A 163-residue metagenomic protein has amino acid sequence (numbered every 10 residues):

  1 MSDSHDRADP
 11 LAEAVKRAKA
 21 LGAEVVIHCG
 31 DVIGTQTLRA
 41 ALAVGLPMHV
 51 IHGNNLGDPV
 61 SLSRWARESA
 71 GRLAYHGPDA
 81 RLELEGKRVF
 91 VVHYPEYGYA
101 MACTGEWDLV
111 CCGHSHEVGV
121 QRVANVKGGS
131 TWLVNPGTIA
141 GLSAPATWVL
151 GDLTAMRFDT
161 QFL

Functional and structural regions predicted by a protein language model:
M1-A43, G57-P59, S63-R64, A70-R72 (+1 more regions): N-terminal active-site segment of His-dependent metallophosphoesterases
M1-H5, R81-R88, R157: Mobile, glycine- and charge-enriched loop segments and immediately flanking short secondary-structure elements within
S2-D6, G30-V32, G53-L56, Y94-E96 (+2 more regions): Active-site metal-binding loops of divalent metal-dependent hydrolases
A14-V15, L42, W65, G98 (+2 more regions): Generic secondary-structure boundary signal with a strong preference for alpha-helix termini
K16-A18, A43-G45, R67-E68, W107-D108 (+1 more regions): Glycine-rich, phosphate-binding/catalytic loops in enzymes
A20-A23, V60-W65, R81-E83, V118-A124 (+1 more regions): N-terminal start-of-chain detector that recognizes signal peptides and the immediate post-cleavage beginning
R39-E106: Active-site neighborhood of divalent metal-dependent phosphoester bond hydrolases
H49, P78, R88-F90, Y94-Q161: Conserved beta-sheet core of the metallophosphoesterase superfamily
